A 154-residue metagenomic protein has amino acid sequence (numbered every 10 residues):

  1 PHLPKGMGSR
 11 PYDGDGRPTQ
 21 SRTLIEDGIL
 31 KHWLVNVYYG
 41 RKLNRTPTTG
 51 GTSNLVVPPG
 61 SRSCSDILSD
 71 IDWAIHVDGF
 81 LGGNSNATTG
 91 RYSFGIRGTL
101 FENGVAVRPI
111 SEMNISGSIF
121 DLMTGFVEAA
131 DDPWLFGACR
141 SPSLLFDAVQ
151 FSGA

Functional and structural regions predicted by a protein language model:
P1-A154: Dual-mode signal for accessory low-complexity, basic/Gly-rich regions
